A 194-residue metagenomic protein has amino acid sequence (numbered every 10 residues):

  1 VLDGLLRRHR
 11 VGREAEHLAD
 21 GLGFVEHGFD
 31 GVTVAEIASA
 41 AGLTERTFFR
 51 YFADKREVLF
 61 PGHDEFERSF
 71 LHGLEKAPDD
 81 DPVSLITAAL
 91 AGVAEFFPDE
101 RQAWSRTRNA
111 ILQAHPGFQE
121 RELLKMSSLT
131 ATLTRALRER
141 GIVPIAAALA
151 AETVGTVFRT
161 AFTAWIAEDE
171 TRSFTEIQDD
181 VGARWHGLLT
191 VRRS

Functional and structural regions predicted by a protein language model:
V1-H27, G31-L43: Basic, helix-initiating cap at the start of DNA-binding domains
E26-F29, F49-F60: HTH DNA-binding helix-turn interface
V34, H63-L71: Short, basic, alpha-helical segments at the C-terminal edge of helix-turn-helix-like DNA-binding modules
R46: Key DNA-contact positions within bacterial/archaeal DNA-binding proteins
R68-A110: Hydrophobic alpha-helical connector segments
A89-G92, Q178-S194: N-terminal hydrophobic signal/anchor transmembrane helix of membrane proteins
Q102-T134, E139: Short secondary-structure transition hinges
L123, R140-R184: Hydrophobic/aromatic-rich alpha-helical bundle segments in the mid-to-C-terminal region
